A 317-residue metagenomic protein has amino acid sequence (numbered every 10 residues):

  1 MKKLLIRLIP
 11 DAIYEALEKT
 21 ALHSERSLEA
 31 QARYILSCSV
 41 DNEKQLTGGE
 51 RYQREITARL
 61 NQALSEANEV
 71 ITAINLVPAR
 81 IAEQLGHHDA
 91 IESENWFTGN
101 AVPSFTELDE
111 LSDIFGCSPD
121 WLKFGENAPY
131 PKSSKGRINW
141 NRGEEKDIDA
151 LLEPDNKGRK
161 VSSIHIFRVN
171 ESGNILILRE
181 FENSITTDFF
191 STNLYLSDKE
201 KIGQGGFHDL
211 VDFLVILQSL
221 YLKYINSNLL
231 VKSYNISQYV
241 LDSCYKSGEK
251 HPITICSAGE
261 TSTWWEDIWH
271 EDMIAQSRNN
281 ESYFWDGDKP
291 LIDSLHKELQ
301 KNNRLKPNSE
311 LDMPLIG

Functional and structural regions predicted by a protein language model:
M1-P10: Short Lys/Arg-rich basic patches
I6-R7, L17, S24-S37, K123: Short amphipathic alpha-helical segments
K19-S27, Q53-Q84: Short basic helix-loop element that most often maps to the first helix and adjoining turn of HTH DNA-binding modules
L28-G48, A128: Short, basic amphipathic alpha-helical segments that act as recognition/interaction helices in nucleic-acid-binding
T47-G48, G125-D149, G317: Short, charged recognition helix plus adjacent turn of helix-turn-helix-like nucleic-acid-binding domains
A82-P103, E110: Recognition helix of helix-turn-helix/homeodomain-like DNA-binding domains that insert into the DNA major groove
F105-W121: DNA major-groove recognition helix of helix-turn-helix/homeodomain DNA-binding modules
N141-W285: Long, charge-rich C-terminal accessory regions
